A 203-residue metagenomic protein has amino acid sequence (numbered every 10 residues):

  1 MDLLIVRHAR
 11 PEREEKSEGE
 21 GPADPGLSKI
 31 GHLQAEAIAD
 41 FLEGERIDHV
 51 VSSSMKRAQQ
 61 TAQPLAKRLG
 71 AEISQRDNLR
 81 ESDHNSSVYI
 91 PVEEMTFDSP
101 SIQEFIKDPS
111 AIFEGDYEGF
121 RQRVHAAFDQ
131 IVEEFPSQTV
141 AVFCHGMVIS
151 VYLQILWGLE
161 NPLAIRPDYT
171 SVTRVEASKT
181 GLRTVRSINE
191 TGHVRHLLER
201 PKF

Functional and structural regions predicted by a protein language model:
M1-L4: Extreme N-terminal starter segment of soluble prokaryotic enzymes
V6-Q75: Active-site-proximal alpha-helix that buttresses catalytic centers in soluble enzyme cores
P11, V148-I149: Short active-site segment of divalent metal-dependent hydrolases/proteases that encodes the spacing between
G21-I30, A111-E118, A164: Active-site metal-coordination segments of metallo-dependent hydrolases
S52-S53, Q122, F143-C144: Short beta-strand scaffold positions
P64, V151, I155: Active-site signature of alpha/beta-hydrolase-fold catalytic machinery across serine- and Asp/Cys-nucleophile hydrolases
A71-Q75, E81-E94, E133, Q138 (+1 more regions): Acidic, low-complexity terminal tails and accessory targeting/binding regions of phosphate-metabolizing enzymes
D98-G119: Short glycine/proline- and acidic residue-enriched helix-loop micro-motifs that form flexible lids or anion-recognition
